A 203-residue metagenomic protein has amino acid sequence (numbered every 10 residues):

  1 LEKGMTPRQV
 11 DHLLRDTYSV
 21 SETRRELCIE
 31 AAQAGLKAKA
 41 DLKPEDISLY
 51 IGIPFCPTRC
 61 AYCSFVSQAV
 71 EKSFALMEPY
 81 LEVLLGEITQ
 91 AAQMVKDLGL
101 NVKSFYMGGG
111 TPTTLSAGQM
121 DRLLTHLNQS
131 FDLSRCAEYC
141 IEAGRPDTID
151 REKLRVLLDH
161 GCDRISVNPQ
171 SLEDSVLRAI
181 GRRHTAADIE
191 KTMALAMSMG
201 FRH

Functional and structural regions predicted by a protein language model:
E2-L49, L98-G99: N-terminal [4Fe-4S]-dependent radical SAM core
L42-K43, G52-F55, M197-S198: Short glycine/proline-enriched loop/turn "hinge" motifs that connect secondary-structure elements and lie
D46-S48, C60, E138: Structural motif
Y50-G52, G108-G109: Residues at the beta-strand->loop junction immediately N-terminal to the Walker
G52-S67: Local cysteine-cluster metal-coordination motifs and their immediate loop/turn environment, predominantly Fe-S cluster
S67-H203: Conserved non-cysteine loop/helix-boundary elements of the Radical SAM core domain that shape
